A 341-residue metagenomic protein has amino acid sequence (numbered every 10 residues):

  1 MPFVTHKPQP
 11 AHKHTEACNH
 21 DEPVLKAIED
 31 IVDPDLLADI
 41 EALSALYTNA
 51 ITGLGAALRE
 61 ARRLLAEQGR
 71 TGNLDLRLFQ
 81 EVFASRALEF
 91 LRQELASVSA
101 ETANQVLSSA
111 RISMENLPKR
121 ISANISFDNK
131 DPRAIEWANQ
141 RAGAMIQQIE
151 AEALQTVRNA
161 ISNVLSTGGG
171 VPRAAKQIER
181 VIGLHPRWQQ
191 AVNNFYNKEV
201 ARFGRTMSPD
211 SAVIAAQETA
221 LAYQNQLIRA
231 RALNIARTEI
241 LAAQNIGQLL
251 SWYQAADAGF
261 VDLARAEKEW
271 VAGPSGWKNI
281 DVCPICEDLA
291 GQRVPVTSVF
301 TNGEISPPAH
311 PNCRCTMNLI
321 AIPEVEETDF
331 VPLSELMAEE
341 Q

Functional and structural regions predicted by a protein language model:
M1-Q224, I320-Q341: N-terminal leader/targeting and assembly helices and adjacent pre-domain segments
A212, T219, Y223-F330: Acidic, glycine-rich two-metal-ion catalytic cores of nucleic acid-processing enzymes
